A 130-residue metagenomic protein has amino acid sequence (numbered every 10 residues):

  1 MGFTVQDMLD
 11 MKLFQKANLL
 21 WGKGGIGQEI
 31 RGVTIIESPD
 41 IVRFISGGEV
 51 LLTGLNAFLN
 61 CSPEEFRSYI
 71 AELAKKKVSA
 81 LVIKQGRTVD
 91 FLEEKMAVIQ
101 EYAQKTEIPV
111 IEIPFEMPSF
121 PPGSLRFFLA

Functional and structural regions predicted by a protein language model:
M1-A130: Alpha-helical/coil-rich non-catalytic "connector" segments in signaling and regulatory proteins
